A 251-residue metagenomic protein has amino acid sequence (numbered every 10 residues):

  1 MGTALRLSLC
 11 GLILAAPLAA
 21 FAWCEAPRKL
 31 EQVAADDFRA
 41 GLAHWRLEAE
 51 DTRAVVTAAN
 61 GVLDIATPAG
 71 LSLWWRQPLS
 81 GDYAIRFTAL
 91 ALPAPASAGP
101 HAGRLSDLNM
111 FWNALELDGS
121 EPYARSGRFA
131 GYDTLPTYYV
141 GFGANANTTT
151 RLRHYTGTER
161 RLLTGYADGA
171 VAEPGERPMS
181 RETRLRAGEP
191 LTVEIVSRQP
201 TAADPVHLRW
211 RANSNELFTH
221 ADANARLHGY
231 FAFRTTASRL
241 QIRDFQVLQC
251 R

Functional and structural regions predicted by a protein language model:
S8-A19: Bacterial N-terminal signal peptides
W23-A49, R76: Extracellular carbohydrate-recognition regions
F38, F87, P174, E182-T219: Carbohydrate-binding surfaces in secreted/extracellular proteins
A54-L71: Short carbohydrate-recognition loop motifs
T67-L163: Secretory/extracellular carbohydrate-interaction modules and structurally similar beta-sandwich "look-alikes"
L71-Q77, M179-L185, A232: Beta-strand-rich interaction surfaces with strong enrichment in secreted/lumenal proteins
V140-T192: Alpha-helix-centered segments that form part of catalytic cores
T219-Q246: Flexible glycan-contacting loops in extracellular carbohydrate-active proteins
